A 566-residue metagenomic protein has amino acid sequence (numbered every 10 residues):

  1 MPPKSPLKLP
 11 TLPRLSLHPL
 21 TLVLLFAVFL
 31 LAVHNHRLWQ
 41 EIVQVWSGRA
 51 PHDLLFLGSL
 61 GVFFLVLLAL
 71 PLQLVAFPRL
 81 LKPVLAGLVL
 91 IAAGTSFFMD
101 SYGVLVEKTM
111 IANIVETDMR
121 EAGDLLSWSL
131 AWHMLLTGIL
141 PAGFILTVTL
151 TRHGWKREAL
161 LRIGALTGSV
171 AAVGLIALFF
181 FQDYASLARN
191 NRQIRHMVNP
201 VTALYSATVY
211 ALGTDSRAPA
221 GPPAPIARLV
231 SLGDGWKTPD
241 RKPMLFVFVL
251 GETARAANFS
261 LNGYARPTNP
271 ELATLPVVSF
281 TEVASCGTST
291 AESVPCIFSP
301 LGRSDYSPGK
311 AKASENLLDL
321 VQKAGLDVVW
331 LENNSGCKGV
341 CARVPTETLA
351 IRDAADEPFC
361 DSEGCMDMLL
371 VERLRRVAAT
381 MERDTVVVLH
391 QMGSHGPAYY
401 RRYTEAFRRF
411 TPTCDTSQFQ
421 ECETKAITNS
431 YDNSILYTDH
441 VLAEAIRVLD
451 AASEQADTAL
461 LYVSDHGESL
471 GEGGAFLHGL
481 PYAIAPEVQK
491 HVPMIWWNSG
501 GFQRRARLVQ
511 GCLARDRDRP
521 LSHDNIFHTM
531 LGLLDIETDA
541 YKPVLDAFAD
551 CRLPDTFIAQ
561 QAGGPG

Functional and structural regions predicted by a protein language model:
P2-M197: Transmembrane and membrane-interface helices of multi-pass, inner-membrane envelope-modifying transferases
L178-F248, T253-Q418, S522-H523, H528-L553: Active-site-proximal alpha/beta segments of enzymes that process anionic O-linked groups
V247, S434-G479, F527-M530: Metal-dependent active-site segment of extracytoplasmic phospho-/sulfohydrolases and closely related
G263-P267, E454-D457, L461-R507, Y541-P543: Histidine-centered active-site microenvironments of extracellular/periplasmic hydrolases and transferases
P308-E315, K425-L436, Y482-V492, Q503-M530 (+1 more regions): A short beta-strand-to-alpha-helix junction
L320-G325, E357, G364, M368-E382 (+7 more regions): C-terminal luminal/periplasmic domains and tails of membrane-associated envelope-modifying transferases
E372-R375, C414-L460, W496, R517 (+1 more regions): A long, amphipathic alpha-helix that forms part of the scaffold/cap immediately adjacent to metal-dependent active
E405-T424, G501-Q510: Flexible internal linker/loop segments at domain or repeat junctions
